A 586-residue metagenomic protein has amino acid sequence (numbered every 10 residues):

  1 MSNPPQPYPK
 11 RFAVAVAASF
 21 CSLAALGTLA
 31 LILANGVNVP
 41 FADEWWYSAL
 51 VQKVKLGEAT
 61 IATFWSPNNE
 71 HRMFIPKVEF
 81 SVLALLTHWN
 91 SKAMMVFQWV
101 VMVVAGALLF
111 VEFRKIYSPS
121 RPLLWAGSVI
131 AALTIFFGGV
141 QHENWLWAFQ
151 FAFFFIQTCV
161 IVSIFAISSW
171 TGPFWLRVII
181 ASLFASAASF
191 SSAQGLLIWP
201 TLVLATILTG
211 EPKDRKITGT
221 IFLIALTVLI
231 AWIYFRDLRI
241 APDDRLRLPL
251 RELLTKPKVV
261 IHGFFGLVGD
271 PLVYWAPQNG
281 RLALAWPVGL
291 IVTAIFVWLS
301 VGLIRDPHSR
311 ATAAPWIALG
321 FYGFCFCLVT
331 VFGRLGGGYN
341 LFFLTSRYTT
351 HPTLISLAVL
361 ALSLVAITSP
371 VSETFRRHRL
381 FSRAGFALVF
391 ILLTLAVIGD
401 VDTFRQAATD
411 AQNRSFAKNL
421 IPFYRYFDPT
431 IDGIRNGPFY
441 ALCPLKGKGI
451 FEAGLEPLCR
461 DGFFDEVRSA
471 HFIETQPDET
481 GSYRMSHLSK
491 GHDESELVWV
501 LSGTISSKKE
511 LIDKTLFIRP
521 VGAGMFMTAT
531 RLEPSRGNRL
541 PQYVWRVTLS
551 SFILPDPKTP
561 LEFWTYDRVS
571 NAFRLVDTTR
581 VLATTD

Functional and structural regions predicted by a protein language model:
N3-P4, L197-A231: Perimembrane helix-loop-helix junctions
Y8-E70, F80, A84-A131, F174-W175 (+7 more regions): Intrinsically disordered, polar/acidic, low-complexity terminal segments
A24, G127-I135, I224-L229, H308-R334: Transmembrane alpha-helix segments characteristic of polytopic inner-membrane glycan-assembly/cell-envelope
L83-A84, V111-I116, F137-W147, I233-P242 (+3 more regions): Juxtamembrane "helix-exit" motif on the non-cytosolic side of transmembrane helices
S120-Q157: Aromatic- and kink-enriched transmembrane "portal" helix at the membrane-lumen/periplasm boundary that abuts
A152-I156, N340-V365: Hydrophobic/aromatic-rich transmembrane helices and adjacent perimembrane loops
V160-V178: Membrane-interface transmembrane helices that cradle and orient dolichyl/undecaprenyl
L176-A205: Membrane-interface alpha helices of multi-pass inner-membrane proteins
